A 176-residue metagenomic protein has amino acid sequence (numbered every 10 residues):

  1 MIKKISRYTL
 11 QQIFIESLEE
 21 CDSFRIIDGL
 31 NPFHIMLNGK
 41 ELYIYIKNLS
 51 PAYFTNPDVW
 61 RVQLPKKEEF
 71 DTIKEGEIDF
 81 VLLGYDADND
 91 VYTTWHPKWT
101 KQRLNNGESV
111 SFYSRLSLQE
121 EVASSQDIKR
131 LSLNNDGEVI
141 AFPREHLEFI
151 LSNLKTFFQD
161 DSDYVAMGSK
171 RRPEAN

Functional and structural regions predicted by a protein language model:
M1-N176: Intrinsically disordered, charged low-complexity linkers and terminal tails that flank or connect structured domains
